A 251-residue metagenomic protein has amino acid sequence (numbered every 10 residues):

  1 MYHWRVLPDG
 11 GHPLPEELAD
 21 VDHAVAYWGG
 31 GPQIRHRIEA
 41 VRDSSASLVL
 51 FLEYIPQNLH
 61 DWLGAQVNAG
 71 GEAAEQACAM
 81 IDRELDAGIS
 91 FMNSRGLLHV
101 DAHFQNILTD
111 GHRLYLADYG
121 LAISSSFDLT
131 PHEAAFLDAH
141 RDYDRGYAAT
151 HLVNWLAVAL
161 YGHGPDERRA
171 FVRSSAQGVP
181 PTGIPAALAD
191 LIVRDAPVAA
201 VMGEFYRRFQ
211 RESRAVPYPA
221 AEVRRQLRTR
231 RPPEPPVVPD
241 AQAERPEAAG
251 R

Functional and structural regions predicted by a protein language model:
M1-E75: Conserved structural core of kinase catalytic domains
Q66-A77, H103, D128-A139: Short helix/strand-bridging catalytic loops that position acidic/His residues to coordinate divalent metals and engage
G88-M92: Conserved hydrophobic alpha-helix
S94-F104, T109: Catalytic-loop of the protein kinase fold
N106-Y119: Conserved protein kinase catalytic/activation segment
Y119-P219, V237: C-lobe/activation-segment region of protein kinase-like
G203-R251: C-terminal non-catalytic accessory extensions
